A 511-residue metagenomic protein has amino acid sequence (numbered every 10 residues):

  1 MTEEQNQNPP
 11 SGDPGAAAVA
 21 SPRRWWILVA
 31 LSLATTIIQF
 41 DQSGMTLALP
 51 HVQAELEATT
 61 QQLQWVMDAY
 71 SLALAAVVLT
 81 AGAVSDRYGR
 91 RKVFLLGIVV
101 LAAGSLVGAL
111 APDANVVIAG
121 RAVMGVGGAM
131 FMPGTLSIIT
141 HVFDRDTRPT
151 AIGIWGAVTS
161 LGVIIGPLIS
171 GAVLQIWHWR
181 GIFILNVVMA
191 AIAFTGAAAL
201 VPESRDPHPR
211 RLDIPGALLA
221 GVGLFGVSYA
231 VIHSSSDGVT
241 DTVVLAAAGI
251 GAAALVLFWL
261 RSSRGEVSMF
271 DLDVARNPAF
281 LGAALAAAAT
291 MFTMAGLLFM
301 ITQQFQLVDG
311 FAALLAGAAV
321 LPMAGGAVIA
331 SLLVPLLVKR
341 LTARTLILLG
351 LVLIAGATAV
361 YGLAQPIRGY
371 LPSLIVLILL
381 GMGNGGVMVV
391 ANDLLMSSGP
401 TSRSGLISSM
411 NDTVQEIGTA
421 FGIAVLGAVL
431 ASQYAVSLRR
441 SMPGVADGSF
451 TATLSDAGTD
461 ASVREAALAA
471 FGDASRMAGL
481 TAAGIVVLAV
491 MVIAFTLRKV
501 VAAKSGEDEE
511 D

Functional and structural regions predicted by a protein language model:
T2-L33, Q39, D393, D456-D511: Transmembrane-helix exit segments and adjacent C-terminal regions of multi-pass membrane proteins
A18-A20, F194-G221, S263-L281, K339 (+2 more regions): Flexible interhelical linker loops that connect adjacent transmembrane helices in multi-pass membrane transporters
R24-L74, H178, P215-G216, S228 (+3 more regions): Transmembrane core module of solute transporters
V29, I37, G89-I98, N115 (+4 more regions): C-terminal module of multi-pass small-molecule transporters
I38, M67-Y70, L74, L101 (+11 more regions): Structural signature of transmembrane alpha-helices in multi-pass secondary transporters
Q53, V84-S85, I169-W177, V231 (+3 more regions): Interfacial helix-cap and linker-helix signal at transmembrane-aqueous boundaries of multi-pass secondary transporters
V78-G216, T242: Helix-loop-helix hairpins in multi-pass membrane proteins, especially solute transporters
V187-R205, G223-I232, G251-R264, A489-L497: C-terminal membrane-cytosol helix-exit motif in multi-pass small-molecule transporters
